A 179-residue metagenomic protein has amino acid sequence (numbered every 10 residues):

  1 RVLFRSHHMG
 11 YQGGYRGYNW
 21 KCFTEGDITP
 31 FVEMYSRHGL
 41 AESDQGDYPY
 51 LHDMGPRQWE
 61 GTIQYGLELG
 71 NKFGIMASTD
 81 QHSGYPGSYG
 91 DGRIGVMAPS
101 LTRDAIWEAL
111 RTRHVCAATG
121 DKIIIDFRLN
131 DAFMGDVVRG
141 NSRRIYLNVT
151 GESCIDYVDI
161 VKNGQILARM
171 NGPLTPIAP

Functional and structural regions predicted by a protein language model:
V2-L3: Short, small-residue-biased leader/transition segments that mark boundaries at the very start of proteins
S6-M9, G13-Y18, G26, M76: Extended catalytic-interface subdomain
Q12-G13, P30, R37-D53, W59-P179: C-terminal functional module detector
N19-G39: Aromatic-lined glycan-binding groove of carbohydrate-active enzymes
